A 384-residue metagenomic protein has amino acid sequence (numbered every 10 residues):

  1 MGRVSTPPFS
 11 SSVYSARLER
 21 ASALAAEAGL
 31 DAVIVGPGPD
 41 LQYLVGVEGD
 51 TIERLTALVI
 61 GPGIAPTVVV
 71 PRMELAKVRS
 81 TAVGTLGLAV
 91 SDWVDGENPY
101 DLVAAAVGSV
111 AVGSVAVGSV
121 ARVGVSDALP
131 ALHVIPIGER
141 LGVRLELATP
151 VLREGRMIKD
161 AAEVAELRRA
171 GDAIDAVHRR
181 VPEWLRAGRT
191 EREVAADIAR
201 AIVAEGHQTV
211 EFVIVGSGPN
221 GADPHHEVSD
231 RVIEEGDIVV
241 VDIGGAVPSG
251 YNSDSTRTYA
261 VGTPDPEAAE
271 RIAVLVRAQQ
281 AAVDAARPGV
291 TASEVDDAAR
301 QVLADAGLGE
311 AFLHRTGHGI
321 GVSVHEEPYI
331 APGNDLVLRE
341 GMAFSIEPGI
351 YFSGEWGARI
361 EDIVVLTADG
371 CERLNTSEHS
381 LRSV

Functional and structural regions predicted by a protein language model:
M1-V384: Active-site neighborhoods and metal-handling regions in enzymes and metal-associated proteins
